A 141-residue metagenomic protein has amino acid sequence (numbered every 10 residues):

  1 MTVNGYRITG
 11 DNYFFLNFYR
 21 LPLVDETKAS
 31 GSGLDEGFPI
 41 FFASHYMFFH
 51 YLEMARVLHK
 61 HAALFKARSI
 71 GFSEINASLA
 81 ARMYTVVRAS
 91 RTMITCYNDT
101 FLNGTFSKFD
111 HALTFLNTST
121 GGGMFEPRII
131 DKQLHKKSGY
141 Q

Functional and structural regions predicted by a protein language model:
M1-Q141: Phosphate/NTP-binding elements of NTP-utilizing enzymes
